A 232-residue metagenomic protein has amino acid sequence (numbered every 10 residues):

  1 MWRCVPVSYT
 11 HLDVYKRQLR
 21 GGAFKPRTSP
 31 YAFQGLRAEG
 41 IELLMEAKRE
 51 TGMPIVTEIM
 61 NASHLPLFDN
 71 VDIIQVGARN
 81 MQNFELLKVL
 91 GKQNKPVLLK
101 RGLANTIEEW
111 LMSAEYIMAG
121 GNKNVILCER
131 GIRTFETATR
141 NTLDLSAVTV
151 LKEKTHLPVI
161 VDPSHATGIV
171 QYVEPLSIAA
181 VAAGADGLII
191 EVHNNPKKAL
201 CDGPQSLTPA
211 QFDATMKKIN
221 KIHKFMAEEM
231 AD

Functional and structural regions predicted by a protein language model:
T10-Q18: Conserved small/polar residues in nucleotide/adenosyl-binding loops
L19-G21, I55-T57, I74-V76, V97 (+3 more regions): Hydrophobic faces of well-ordered beta-strands that scaffold small-molecule active sites in alpha/beta enzyme cores
R20-A38, N194-G203: Glycine-rich, proline-tolerant flexible connector loops at the mouths of alpha/beta enzymes
P26-V71, Q75, N83-L86: N-terminal active-site wall of soluble small-molecule enzyme domains
Q34-P54, L90, N94, A147-H156 (+1 more regions): Alpha-helix-loop-beta-strand connector modules within alpha/beta enzyme cores
L67-Q75, G91-V97, A119-N124, T155-L157 (+1 more regions): Glycine-enriched alpha-helix->loop->beta-strand junction motifs that scaffold or abut catalytic
N80-L143: Conserved anion-binding
N122-A179: Active-site/ligand-binding-proximal alpha/beta "capping" segment
